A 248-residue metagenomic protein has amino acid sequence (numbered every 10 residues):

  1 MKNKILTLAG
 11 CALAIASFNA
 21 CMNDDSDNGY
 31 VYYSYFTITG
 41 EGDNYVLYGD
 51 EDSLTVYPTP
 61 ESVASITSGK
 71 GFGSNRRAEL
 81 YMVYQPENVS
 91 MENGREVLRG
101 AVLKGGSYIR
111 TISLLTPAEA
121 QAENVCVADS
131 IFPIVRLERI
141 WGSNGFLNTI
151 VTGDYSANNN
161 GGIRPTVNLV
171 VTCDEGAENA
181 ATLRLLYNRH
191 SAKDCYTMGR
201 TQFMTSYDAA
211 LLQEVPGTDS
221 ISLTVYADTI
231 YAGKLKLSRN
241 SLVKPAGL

Functional and structural regions predicted by a protein language model:
K2-G42: Bacterial Sec-dependent N-terminal signal peptides
Y32-L248: First exposed extracellular module after export/assembly in secreted or surface-exposed proteins
